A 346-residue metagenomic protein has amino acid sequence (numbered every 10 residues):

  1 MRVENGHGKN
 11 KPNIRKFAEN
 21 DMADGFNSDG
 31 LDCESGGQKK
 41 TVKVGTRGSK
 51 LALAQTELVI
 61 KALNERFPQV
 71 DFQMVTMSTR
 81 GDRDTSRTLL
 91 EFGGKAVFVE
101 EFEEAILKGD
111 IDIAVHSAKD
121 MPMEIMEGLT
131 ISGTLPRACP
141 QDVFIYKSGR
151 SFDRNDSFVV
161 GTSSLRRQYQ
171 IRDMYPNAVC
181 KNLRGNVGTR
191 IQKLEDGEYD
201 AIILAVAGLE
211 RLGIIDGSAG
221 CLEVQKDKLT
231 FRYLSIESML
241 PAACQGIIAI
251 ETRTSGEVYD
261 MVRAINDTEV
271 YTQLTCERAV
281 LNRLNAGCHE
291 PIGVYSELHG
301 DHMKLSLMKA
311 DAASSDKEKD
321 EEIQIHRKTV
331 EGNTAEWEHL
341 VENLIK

Functional and structural regions predicted by a protein language model:
G6-G8: Short hydrophobic alpha-helical segments enriched in small aliphatic residues
F17, D24-S78, R83-D84, E91-F92 (+2 more regions): Small-molecule-sensing regulatory modules
K43-G45, A114, S132, G161 (+1 more regions): Short, well-ordered beta-strand segments
S86-I111: Short, structured active-site "lid" loops
K95, L107-S117, D200-A205: Paired acidic/hydrophobic, glycine-rich loop segments that form the ligand-binding mouth/hinge of periplasmic-binding
G109, H116-D120, R253, V258: Ordered, amphipathic secondary-structure segments that act as subunit-interaction surfaces in large macromolecular
A118-K119, E127-A178, E237: A conserved helix-loop-strand patch within extracytoplasmic ligand-binding domains of the periplasmic binding
